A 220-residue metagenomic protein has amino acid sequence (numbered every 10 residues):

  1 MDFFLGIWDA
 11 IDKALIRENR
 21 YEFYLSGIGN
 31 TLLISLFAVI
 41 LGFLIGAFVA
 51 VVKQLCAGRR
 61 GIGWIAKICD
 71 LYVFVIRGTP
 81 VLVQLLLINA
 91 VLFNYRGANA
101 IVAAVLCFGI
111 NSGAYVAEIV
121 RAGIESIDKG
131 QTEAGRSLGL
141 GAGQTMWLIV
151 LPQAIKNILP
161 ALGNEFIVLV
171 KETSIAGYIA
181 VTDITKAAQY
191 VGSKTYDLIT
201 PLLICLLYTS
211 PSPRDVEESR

Functional and structural regions predicted by a protein language model:
M1-R20, F43, A47-A50, V91: Short membrane-interfacial helix/loop motifs at transmembrane-helix boundaries
I7, I11, Y24, I28 (+4 more regions): Hydrophobic alpha-helical segments of integral membrane proteins, encompassing both true transmembrane helices
F37-V73: Transmembrane-helix boundary motif in ABC transporter permease subunits
F74-A104, G177-Y178: Generic hydrophobic transmembrane alpha-helix motif, especially the helices
T79, I124-Q144, L148-A154, S212: Short helix-to-coil transition segments within interhelical loops that connect adjacent transmembrane helices
L140-I175: Transmembrane alpha-helices
L169-Y208: Glycine-rich helix-loop "coupling/hinge" segments at transmembrane-helix boundaries in multipass transporters
Y208-D215: Conserved small/polar residues in nucleotide/adenosyl-binding loops
